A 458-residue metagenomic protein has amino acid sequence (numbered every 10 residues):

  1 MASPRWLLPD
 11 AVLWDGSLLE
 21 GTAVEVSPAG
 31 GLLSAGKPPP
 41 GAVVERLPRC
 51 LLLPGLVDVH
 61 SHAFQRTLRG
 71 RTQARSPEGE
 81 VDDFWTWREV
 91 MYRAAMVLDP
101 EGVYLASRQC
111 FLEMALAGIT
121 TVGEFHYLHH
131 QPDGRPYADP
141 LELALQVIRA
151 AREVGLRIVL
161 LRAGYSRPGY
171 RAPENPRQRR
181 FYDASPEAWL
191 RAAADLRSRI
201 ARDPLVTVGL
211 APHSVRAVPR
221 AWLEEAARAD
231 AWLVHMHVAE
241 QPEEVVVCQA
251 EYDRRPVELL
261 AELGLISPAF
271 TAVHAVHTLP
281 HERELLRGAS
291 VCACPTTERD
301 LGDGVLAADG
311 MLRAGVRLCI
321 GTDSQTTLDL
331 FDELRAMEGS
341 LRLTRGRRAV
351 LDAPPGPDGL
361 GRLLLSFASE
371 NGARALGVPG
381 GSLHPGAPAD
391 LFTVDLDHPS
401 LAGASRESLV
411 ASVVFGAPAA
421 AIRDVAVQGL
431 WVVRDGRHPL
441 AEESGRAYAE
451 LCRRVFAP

Functional and structural regions predicted by a protein language model:
M1-T22, S27, K37, L363-P458: Active-site microenvironment of metallo-dependent hydrolases
A2-V12, P38-W85, E101, R108 (+3 more regions): Replace "His-x-His-based motif
D10, V24, G31, R49 (+14 more regions): Divalent metal-coordination and catalytic microenvironments
T67-L105, Q131-D139, R167-E187, P242-S267 (+2 more regions): Active-site gating loops and adjacent loop-to-helix segments of metal-dependent hydrolytic enzymes
T72-R157, E187-D203, A449-A457: Alpha-helical scaffold segments that flank or form the walls of functional sites
D133-V273: Metal-coordinating catalytic core of metallo-dependent amide/deamination hydrolases
E262-L265, A269, D309-H398: His/Asp/Glu-enriched, well-ordered alpha-helical/loop segment that forms or immediately abuts the divalent-metal
S290-T322: A conserved active-site cap/scaffold subdomain adjacent to cofactor or substrate pockets
